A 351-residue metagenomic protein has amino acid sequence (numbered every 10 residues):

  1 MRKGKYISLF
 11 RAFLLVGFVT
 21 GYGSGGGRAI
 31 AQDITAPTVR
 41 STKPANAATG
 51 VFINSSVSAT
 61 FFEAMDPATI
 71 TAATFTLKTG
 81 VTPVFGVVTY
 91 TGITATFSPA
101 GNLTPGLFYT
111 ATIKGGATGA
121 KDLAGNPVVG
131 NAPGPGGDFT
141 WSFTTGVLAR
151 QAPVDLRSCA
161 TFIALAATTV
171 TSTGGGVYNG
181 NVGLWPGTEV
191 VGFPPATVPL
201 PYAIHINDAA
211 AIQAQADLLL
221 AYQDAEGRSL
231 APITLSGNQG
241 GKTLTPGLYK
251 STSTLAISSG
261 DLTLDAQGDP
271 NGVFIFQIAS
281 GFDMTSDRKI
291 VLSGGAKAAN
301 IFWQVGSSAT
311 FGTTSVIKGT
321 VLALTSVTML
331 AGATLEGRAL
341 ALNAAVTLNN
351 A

Functional and structural regions predicted by a protein language model:
M1-Q32: Sec-dependent, cleavable N-terminal signal peptides
Y22-G50, A72-T74, P105, G115-A149: Acidic, Ser/Thr/Gly/Pro-rich low-complexity segments and short DxT(G/T)-type signature motifs
G27-A31, T144-A351: Solvent-exposed adhesion/ligand-recognition segments of exported proteins
P44-A64, A164, V177: Extracellular/luminal Pro/Thr/Ser-rich low-complexity repeat and linker "mucin-like" segments that act as
I53-V88, T118-K121: Short, surface-exposed alpha-helix to beta-strand junction/turn motifs within ectodomains of secreted and cell-envelope
I93-F97, F139-W141: Short strand-edge motifs at loop-to-beta-strand transitions and within beta-strands of extracellular beta-rich domains
G101-F108: Surface-exposed, short loops/turns at beta-strand junctions within beta-sandwich domains
